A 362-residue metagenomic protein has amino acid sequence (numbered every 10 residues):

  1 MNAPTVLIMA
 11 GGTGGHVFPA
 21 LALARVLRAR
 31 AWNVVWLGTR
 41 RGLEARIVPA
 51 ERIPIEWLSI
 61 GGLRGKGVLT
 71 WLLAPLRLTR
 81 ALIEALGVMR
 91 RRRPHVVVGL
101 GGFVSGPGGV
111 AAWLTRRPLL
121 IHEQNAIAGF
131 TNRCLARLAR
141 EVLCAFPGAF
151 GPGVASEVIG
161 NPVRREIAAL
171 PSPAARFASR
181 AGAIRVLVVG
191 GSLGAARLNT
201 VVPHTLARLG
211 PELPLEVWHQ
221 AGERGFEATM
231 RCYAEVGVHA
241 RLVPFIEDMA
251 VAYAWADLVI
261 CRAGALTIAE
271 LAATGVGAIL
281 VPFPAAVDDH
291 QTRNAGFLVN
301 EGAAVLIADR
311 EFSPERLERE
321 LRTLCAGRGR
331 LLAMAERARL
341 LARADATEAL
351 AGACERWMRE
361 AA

Functional and structural regions predicted by a protein language model:
A3-G11, R30-R80, E223-G225, R310: Conserved nucleotide-sugar phosphate-binding/catalytic loop shared by glycosyltransferases and other
H16-L27: Short amphipathic alpha-helix
N33, L43, P54, W113-P173: Active-site-proximal region of nucleotide-activated glycan assembly enzymes, centered on histidine/acidic-rich loops
G42, I47-E51, S172-V259, T292-G296 (+2 more regions): Donor-nucleotide binding loops and adjacent catalytic segments primarily of GT-B fold Leloir glycosyltransferases
E84-V98, S105-L120, R133-L138: Glycosyltransferases and closely related glycan-assembly transferases that use nucleotide-activated donors
P94-V96, A254-A269, V276-G277: Acidic donor-binding loop of glycosyltransferase active sites
R330-A344: A short, well-ordered alpha-helix in the C-terminal region of glycosyltransferases
R343-A362: C-terminal alpha-helical cap of glycosyltransferases
